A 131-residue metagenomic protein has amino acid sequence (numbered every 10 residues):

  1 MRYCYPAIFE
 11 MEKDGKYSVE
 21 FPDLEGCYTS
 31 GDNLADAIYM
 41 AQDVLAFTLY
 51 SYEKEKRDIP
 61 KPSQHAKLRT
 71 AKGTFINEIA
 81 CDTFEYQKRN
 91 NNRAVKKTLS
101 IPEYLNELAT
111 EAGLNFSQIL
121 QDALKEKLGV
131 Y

Functional and structural regions predicted by a protein language model:
M1-K16, E20, F75: N-terminal segment of the canonical double-stranded RNA-binding domain
R2-C4, A46-S100, Y104-A112, Q118 (+1 more regions): Short, charged, surface-exposed hinge/linker loops at domain edges that act as mobile lids or interdomain connectors
P22-E25, P102: Short, proline-centered helix/strand-breaking motifs
D23, G113-L114: A short beta-strand motif that forms part of the nucleic acid-binding face of small beta-barrel RNA-binding folds
E25-A35: A short, exposed loop/beta-hairpin motif centered on an aromatic-Gly-Thr core
D36-Y50: A short, charged, amphipathic alpha-helix used as a generic interaction element across diverse proteins
